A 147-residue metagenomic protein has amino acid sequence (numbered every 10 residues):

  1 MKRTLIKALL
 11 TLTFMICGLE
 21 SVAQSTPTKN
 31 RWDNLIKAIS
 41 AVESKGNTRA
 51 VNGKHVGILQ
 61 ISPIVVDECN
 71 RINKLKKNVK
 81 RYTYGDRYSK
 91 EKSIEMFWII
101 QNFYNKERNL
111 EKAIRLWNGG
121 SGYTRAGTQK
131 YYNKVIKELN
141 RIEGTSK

Functional and structural regions predicted by a protein language model:
M1-L9: Bacterial N-terminal signal peptides that target proteins for export
L9-C17: Bacterial N-terminal signal peptides
M15, V22-Q24: N-terminal prepro-regions of secreted/extracellular proteins
Q24-K147: Catalytic glycan-binding domains that act on GlcNAc-containing polysaccharides
